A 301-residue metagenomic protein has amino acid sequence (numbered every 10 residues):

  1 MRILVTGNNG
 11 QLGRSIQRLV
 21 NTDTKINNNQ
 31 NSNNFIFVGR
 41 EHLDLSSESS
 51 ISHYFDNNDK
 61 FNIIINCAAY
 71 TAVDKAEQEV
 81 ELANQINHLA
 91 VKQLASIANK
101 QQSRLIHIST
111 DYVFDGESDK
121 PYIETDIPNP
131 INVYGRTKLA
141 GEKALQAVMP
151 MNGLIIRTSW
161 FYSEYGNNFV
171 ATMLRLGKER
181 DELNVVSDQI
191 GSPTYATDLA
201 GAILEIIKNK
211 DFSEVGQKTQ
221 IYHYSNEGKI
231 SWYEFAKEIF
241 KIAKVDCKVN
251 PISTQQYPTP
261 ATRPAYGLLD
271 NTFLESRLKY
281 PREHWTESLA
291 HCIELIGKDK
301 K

Functional and structural regions predicted by a protein language model:
M1-D23: N-terminal Rossmann NAD(P)H-binding glycine-rich loop of SDR-like oxidoreductase domains
K25-H53: Adenosine-cofactor binding site in Rossmann-like domains, unifying the SAM/SAH pocket of S-adenosylmethionine-dependent
E48-H88, I97-N99: NAD(P)H-binding glycine-rich loop region in Rossmannoid oxidoreductase-like domains and their noncatalytic homologs
Q78, Q85, L89-Q93, V113-I156 (+1 more regions): Catalytic helix-loop patch of NAD(P)-dependent Rossmann-fold dehydrogenases
K143-G191, D198-E205: NAD(P)-dependent short-chain dehydrogenase/reductase
E164, Q189-A200, Y222-I239, H291: Substrate-binding strand-loop-helix patch in Rossmann-like NAD(P)-dependent oxidoreductase/epimerase domains
N209-P258, K301: Mid/C-terminal beta-alpha module of Rossmann-like enzyme folds, strongest in SDR-family dehydrogenases/epimerases
H284-K301: Amphipathic terminal alpha-helices
